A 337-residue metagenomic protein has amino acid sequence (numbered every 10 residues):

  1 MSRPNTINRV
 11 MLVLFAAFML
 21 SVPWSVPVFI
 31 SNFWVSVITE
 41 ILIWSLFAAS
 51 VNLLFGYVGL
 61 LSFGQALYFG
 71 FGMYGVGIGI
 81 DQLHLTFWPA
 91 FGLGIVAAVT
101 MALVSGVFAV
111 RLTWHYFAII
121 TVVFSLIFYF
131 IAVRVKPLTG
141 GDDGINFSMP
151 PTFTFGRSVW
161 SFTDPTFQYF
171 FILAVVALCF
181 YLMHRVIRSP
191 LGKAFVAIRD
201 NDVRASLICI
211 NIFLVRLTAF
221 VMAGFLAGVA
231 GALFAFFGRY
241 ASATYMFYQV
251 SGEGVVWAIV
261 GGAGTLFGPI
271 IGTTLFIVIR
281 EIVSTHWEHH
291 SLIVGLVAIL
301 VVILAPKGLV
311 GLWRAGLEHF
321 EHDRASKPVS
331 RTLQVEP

Functional and structural regions predicted by a protein language model:
M1-P337: Transmembrane alpha-helices and adjacent helix-loop boundaries
